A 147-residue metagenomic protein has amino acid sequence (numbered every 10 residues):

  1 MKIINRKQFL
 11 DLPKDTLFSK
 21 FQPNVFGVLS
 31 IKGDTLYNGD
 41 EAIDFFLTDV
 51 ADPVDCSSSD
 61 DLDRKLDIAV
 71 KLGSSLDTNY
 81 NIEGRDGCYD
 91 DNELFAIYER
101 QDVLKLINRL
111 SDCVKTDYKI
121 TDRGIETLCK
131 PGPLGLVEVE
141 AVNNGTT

Functional and structural regions predicted by a protein language model:
M1-D11, P23: Short N-terminal edge-element motif at the start of the domain
N24-E41: Short beta-strand-centered aromatic/proline hotspots
I43-F45: Short, surface-exposed beta-strand/loop patches at domain edges that form aromatic-rich interfacial subsites
L47-T147: Low-complexity intrinsically disordered segments
